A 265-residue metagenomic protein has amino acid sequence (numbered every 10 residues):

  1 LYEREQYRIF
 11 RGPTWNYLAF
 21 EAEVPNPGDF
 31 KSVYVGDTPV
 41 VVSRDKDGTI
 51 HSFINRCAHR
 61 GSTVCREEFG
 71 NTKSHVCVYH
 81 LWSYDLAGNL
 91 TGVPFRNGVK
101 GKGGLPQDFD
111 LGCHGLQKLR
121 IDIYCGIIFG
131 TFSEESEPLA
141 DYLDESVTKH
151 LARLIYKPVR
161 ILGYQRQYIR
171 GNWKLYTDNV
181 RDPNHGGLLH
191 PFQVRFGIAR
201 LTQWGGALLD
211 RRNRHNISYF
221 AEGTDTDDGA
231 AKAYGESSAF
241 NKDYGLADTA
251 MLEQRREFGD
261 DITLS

Functional and structural regions predicted by a protein language model:
L1, A19-F20: Helix N-cap / beta->alpha transition motif
L1-R8: Low-complexity, highly charged intrinsically disordered N-terminal segments that act as targeting/localization
F10-R11, H59, R181: Residues at helix-coil transition
G12-A19: A short, Trp-centered hydrophobic/proline-enriched beta-strand micro-motif
E23-E134, D141, E145: Rieske [2Fe-2S] iron-sulfur-binding domain
L119-S265: C-terminal catalytic domain of Rieske-type non-heme iron oxygenases
